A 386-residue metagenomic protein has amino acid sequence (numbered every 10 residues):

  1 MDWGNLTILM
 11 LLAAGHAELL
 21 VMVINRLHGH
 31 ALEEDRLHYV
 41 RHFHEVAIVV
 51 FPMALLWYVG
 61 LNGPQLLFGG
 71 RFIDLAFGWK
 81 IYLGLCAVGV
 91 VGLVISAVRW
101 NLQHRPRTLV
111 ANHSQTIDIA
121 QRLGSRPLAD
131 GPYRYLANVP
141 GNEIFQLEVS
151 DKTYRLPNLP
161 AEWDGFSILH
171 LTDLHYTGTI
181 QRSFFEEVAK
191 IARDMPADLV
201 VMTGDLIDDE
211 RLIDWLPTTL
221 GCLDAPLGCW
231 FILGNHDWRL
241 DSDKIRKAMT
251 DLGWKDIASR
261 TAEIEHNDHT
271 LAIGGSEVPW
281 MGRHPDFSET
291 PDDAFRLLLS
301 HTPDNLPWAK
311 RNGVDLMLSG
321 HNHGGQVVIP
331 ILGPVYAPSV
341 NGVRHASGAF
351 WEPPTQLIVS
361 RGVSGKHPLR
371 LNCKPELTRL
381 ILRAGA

Functional and structural regions predicted by a protein language model:
M1-L147: Non-catalytic terminal accessory segments
E33-H38, I48, R71-L83, T177-E265: Core catalytic region of metal-dependent phosphoesterases/phosphodiesterases, especially metallo-beta-lactamase-like
V139-I144, L171-S183, I207-E210, D237-L240 (+2 more regions): Acidic/histidine-rich helix-loop elements that form or flank divalent-metal/phosphate-binding sites at the catalytic
L147, R155-L169, W254-K255, A262-G274 (+1 more regions): Beta-strand-turn-beta hairpins that frame and shape the catalytic cleft of phosphate-ester-processing enzymes
G165-H175, T270-P279, L297-H301, Q356-G362: Active-site-proximal beta-strand elements of phosphoester/diester hydrolases
L169-T172, L199-D205, G228-N235, I257-R260 (+3 more regions): Active-site neighborhood of phospho(di)ester-bond hydrolases with catalytic His/Asp-centered motifs
A189, K247, D251-W254, H266-P307 (+2 more regions): Binuclear metal-dependent hydrolase catalytic cores centered on His/Asp/Glu-rich metal-binding motifs
G221, P303-I381, A386: Conserved beta-sheet core of the metallophosphoesterase superfamily
